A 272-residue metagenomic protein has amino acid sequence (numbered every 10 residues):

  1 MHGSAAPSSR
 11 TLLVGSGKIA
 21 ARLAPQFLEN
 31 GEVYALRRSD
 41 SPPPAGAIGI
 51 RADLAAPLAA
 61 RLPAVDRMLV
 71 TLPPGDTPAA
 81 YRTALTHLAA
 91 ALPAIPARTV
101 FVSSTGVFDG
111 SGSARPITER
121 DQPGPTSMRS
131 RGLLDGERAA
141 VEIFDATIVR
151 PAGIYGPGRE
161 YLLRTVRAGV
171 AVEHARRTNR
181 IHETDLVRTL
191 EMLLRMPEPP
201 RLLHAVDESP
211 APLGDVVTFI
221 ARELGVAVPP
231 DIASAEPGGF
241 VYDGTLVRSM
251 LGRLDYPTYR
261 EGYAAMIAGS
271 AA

Functional and structural regions predicted by a protein language model:
A20-A21: N-terminal Rossmann-fold NAD(P) dinucleotide-binding loop
R61-F101, D135: NAD(P)-cofactor binding segment of oxidoreductase domains
H87-T126: Conserved Rossmann-fold NAD(P)-dependent oxidoreductase catalytic core, especially the SDR/UDP-sugar
G112-I148, V172: Catalytic helix-loop patch of NAD(P)-dependent Rossmann-fold dehydrogenases
V149-R164: Flexible, glycine-rich beta-alpha linker
Y161-L163, V172-L194: Substrate-positioning beta->alpha
T189-P237: Mid/C-terminal beta-alpha module of Rossmann-like enzyme folds, strongest in SDR-family dehydrogenases/epimerases
R195, V228, A235-A272: C-terminal amphipathic/interface module of NAD(P)-dependent oxidoreductases and related NAD-binding regulators
